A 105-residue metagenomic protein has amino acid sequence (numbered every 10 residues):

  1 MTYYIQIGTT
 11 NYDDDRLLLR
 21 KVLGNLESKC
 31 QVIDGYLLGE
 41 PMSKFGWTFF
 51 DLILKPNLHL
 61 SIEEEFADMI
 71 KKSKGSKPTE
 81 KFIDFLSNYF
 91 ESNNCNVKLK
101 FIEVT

Functional and structural regions predicted by a protein language model:
M1-N25: Short, extreme N-terminal segment that most often corresponds to the first beta-strand
M1-Y4, F45-F49, S92-N94: A general secondary-structure signal for short beta-strands and their flanking turns/coil in non-transmembrane regions
T10-Y12, K55-H59, V104: Generic structural motif
R20-N25, L60-F85, C95: Extended Gly/Ser/Thr-rich low-complexity repeat segments, especially those forming or decorating extracellular
E27-G35, F90-N96: Short secondary-structure junctions
C30-K77: Short, intrinsically disordered low-complexity segments
M42, L54, N88-F90, N94: Extended interaction regions within the primary functional domain
K98-T105: Short acidic DE-rich linear segments
